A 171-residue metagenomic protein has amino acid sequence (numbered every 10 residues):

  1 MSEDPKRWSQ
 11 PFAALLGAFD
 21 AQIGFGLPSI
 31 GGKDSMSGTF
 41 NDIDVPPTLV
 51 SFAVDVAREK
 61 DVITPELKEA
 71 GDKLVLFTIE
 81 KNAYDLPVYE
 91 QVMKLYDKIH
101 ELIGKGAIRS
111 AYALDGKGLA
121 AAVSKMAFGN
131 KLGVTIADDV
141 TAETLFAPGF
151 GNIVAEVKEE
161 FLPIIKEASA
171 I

Functional and structural regions predicted by a protein language model:
M1, S9-P11, F19, I23-F25 (+4 more regions): Mobile "lid/hinge" segments at catalytic clefts and subdomain interfaces of large enzymes
R7-F25, I30, D34-L49, Y96 (+1 more regions): Glycine-/charge-enriched secondary-structure boundary and capping motifs
